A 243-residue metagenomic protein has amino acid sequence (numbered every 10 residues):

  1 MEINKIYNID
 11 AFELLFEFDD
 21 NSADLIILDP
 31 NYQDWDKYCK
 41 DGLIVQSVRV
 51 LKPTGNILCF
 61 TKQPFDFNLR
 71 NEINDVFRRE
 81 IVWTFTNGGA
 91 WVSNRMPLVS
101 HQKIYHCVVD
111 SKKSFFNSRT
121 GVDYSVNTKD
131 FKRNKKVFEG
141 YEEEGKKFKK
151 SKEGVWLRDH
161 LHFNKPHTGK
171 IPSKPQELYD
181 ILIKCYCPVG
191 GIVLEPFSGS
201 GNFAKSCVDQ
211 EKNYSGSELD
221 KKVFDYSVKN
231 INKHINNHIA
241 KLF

Functional and structural regions predicted by a protein language model:
M1, S217, I239-F243: Short intrinsically disordered terminal tails
E2-S217, K222-F224: Core catalytic lobe of class I
S114-V122, N232-F243: Class I S-adenosyl-L-methionine-dependent methyltransferase module
S227-V228: Conserved SAM-binding loop
